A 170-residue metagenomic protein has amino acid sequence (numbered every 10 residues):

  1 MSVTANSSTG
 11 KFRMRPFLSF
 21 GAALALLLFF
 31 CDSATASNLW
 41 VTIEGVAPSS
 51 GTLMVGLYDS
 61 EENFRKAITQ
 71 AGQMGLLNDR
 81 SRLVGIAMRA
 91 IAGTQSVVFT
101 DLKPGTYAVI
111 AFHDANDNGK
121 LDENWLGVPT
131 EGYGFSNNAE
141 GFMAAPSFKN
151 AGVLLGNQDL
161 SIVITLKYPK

Functional and structural regions predicted by a protein language model:
M1-P16: N-terminal secretory signal peptides that target proteins for export/translocation
S2, D32-Q70, K120-K170: Primarily secretory-pathway and cell-envelope proteins
S7-T9, F20-G21, V41-I43: Short helix-onset patch at the extreme N-terminus, typifying the N->h transition of secretory signal peptides
S19-F30: Bacterial N-terminal signal peptides
M54-G56, G85-A87, A108-A111, G134: Ordered hydrophobic segments in well-structured contexts
G75-D101: Tryptophan-paired
Q95, L102-A111: A short tyrosine-centered beta-strand micro-motif
F112-N116: Acidic, divalent-cation-chelating loop motifs in proteins
